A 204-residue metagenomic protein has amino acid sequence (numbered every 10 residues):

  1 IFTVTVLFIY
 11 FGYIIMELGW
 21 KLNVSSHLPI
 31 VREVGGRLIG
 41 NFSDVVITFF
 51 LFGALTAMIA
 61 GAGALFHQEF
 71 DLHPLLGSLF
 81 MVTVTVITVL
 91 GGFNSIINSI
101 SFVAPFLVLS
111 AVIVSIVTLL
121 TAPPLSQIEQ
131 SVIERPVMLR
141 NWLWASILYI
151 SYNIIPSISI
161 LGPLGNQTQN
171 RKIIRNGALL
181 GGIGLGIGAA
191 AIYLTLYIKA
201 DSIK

Functional and structural regions predicted by a protein language model:
I1, I47-L51, L55, T118-P123 (+1 more regions): Hydrophobic, membrane-embedded alpha-helices of multi-pass small-molecule transporters
F2-V31: Juxtamembrane transmembrane-helix boundary signature
F11-E17, L148-Y149, I183-K204: Extracellular/periplasmic helix-exit of transmembrane alpha-helices
W20-L51, Q68-P74: Transmembrane-helix boundary/entry motifs in multi-pass membrane transporters
E33-S43, A104-L120, G182-Y193: Small-residue-rich segments of transmembrane alpha-helices in multi-pass membrane proteins, especially helix faces
T48, T85, V89, L107-I133 (+1 more regions): Hydrophobic alpha-helical segments and their helix-loop junctions in multi-pass secondary transporters
G61-E69, T121-V137, S202-K204: Membrane-interface helix termini and inter-helical loops of multi-pass transporters
A62-G63, L75-L76, T88-L119: Membrane-interface loop-to-helix entry segments
